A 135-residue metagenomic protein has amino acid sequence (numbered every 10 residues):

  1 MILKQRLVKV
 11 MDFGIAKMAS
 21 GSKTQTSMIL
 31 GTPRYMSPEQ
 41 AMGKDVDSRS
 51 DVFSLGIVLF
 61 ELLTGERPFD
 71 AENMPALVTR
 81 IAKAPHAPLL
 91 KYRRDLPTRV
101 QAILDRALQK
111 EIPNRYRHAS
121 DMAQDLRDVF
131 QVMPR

Functional and structural regions predicted by a protein language model:
M1, M11, T32-R135: C-terminal lobe helix-coil module of Hanks-type protein kinase domains
I2-R6: Activation-loop N-terminal segment of eukaryotic-like protein kinases
V8, G21-L30: Regulatory activation segment
M18-S20, R67: Conserved protein kinase catalytic core
